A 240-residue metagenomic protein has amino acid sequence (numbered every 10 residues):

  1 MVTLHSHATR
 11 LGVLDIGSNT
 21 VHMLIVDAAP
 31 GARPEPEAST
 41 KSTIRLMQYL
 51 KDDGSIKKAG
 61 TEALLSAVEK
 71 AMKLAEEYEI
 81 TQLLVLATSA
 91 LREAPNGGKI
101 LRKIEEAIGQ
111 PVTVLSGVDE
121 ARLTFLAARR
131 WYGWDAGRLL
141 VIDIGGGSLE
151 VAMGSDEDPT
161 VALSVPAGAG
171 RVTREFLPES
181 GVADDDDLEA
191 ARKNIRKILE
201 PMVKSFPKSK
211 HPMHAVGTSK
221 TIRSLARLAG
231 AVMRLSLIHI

Functional and structural regions predicted by a protein language model:
V2-T9, S116-L140: Conserved phosphate-binding catalytic cores of ATP/NTP-utilizing and phosphoryl-transfer enzymes
L11-D15, L139-D143, A162, A215: Short glycine-aspartate micro-motif
D15-T20, I142-S148, D156, G168 (+1 more regions): A short acidic Gly-Thr/Ser loop motif
V21-A59, S155-D187: Short glycine-rich, Thr/Ser-proximal phosphate-binding strand/loop in the N-terminal lobe of ATP-dependent enzymes
E69-L83, Y132, P201-K210: Phosphate/pyrophosphate-binding loops at sites that engage ATP/ADP/AMP, CoA/4′-phosphopantetheine, polyphosphate
M72-R102, H214-S236: Short beta-strand-loop/turn "lid" adjacent to the catalytic site in phosphate-handling enzymes
L177-G217: ATP/pyrophosphate-binding catalytic subdomain of soluble kinases
I238-I240: Conserved small/polar residues in nucleotide/adenosyl-binding loops
